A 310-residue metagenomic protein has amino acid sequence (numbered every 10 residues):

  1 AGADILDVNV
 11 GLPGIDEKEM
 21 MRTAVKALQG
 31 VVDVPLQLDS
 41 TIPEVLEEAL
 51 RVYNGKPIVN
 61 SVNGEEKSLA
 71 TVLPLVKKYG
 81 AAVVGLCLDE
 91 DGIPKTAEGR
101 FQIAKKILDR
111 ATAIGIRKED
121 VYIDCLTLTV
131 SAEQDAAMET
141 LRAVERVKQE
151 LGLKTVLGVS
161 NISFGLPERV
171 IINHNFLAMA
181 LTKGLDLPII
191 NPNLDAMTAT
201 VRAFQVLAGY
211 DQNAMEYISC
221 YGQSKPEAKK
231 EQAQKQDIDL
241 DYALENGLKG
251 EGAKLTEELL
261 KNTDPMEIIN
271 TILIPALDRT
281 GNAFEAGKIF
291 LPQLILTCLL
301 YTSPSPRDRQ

Functional and structural regions predicted by a protein language model:
A3-V32, T127-A132, E285: Glycine-rich, proline-tolerant flexible connector loops at the mouths of alpha/beta enzymes
N9-G11, P35-T41, P57-E65: Catalytic beta/alpha-barrel core
G14-V25, L50, V130-T140, E168-H174: Short glycine/threonine-rich loop-to-helix capping motif typified by GTGT followed within a few residues by an Asp-Pro
I15-M21, I42-L46, E65-L75, M138-E139: Active-site-adjacent beta->alpha loops and helix N-cap segments on the catalytic face of soluble alpha/beta enzymes
K18-L36, Y53, A143-G152: Alpha-helix-loop-beta-strand connector modules within alpha/beta enzyme cores
K67-V121, L128: Conserved anion-binding
L157-S163, P167-T271, P275-F284: Active-site loops and adjacent core secondary-structure elements that bind or stabilize anionic groups
Y301-Q310: Conserved small/polar residues in nucleotide/adenosyl-binding loops
